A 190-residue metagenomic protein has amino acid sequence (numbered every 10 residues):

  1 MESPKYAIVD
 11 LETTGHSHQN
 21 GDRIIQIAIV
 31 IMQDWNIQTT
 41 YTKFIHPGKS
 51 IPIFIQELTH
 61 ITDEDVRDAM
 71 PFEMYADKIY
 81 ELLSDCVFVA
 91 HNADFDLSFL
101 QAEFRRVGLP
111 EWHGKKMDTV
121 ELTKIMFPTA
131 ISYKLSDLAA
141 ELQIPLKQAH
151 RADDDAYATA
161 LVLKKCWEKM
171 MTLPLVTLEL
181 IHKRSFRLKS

Functional and structural regions predicted by a protein language model:
M1-E2, V162-S190: Acidic two-metal-ion nuclease catalytic site recognized across multiple nuclease folds, prominently DnaQ/RNase D-T
M1-G114, P128-H150: Conserved non-catalytic scaffold segment of RNase H-like nuclease domains
T13-G15, E121, A158: Short, glycine/acidic-enriched loop or turn micro-motifs at the edges of active sites
I24, M74, L122, A156-Y157: Short secondary-structure boundary/hinge segments and terminal tails
H113-T123: A short, structured active-site edge motif that brings together acidic residues
E121-K124, A140, L161-K164: Generic alpha-helical structural context detector
R151-K164: Acidic, divalent-metal-coordinating active-site segment for phosphoryl/phosphodiester hydrolysis, typified by short
